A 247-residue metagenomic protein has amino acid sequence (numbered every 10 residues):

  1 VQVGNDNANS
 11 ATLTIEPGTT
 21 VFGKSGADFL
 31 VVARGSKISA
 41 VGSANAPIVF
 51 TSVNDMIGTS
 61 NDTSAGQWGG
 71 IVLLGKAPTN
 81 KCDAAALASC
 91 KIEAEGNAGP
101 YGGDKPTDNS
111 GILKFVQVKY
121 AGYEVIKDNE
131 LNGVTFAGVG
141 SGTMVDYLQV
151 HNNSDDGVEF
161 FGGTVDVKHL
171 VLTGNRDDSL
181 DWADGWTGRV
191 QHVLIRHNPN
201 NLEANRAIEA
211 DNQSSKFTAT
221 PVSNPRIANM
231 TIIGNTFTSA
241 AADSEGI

Functional and structural regions predicted by a protein language model:
V1-I247: Beta-strand/loop edge motif enriched in small/polar residues
